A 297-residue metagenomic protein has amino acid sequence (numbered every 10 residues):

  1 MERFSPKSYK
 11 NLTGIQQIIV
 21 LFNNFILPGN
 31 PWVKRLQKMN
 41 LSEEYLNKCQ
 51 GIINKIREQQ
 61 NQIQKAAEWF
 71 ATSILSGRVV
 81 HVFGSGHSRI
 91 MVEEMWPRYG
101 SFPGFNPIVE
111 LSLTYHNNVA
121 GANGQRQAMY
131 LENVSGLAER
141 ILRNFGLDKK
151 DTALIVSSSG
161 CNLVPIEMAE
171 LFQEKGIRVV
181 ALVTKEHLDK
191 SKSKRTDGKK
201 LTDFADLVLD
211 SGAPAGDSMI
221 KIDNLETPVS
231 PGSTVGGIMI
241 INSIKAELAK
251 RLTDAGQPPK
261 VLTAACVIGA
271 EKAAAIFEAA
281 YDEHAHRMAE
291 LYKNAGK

Functional and structural regions predicted by a protein language model:
M1-E2, D197: Residue-level detector of alpha-helix boundary/anchor positions
E2-W32: Short, low-complexity, charge-dense intrinsically disordered segments
N23-N24, W32-K297: Conserved N-terminal alpha-helical segment that immediately precedes and caps sugar-phosphate-binding
